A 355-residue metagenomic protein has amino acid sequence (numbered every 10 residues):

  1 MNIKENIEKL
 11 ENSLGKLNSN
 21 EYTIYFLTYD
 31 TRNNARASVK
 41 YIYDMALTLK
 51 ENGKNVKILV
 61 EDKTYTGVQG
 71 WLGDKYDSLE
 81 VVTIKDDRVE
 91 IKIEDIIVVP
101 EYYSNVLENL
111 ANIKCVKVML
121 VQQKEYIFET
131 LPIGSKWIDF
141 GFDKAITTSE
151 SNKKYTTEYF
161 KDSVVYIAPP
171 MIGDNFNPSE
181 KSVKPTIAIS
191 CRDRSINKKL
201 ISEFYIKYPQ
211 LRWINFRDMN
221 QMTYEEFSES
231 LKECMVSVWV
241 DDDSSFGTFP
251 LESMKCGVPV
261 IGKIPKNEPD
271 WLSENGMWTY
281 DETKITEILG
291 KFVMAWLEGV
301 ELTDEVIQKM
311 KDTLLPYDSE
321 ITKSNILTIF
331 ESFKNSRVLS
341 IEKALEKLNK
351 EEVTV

Functional and structural regions predicted by a protein language model:
M1-I93, S228, I261-E268, N275-E282 (+2 more regions): N-terminal pre-catalytic "stem/leader" segment of glycosyltransferase-like enzymes
K4-E11, Y65-F142: Extended catalytic core of nucleotide-activated donor transferases of GT-like folds
S38-Y41, M45, K154-F227: Conserved catalytic-core segment of nucleotide-activated headgroup transferases in glycan assembly
L107-E108, E129-P132, F142-S163, K199-L200: A short, active-site helix/loop in glycosyltransferases that binds the activated sugar's phosphate group
S228, L251-K255, P269: Short alpha-helical segment that forms part of, or immediately flanks, the ligand-binding pocket in carbohydrate-active
K232-S245: Acidic donor-binding loop of glycosyltransferase active sites
P269-M294, D304: Change "using UDP/GDP/dTDP sugars" to "using nucleotide sugars
T286-E287, L297-T354: A charged, aromatic-enriched C-terminal amphipathic alpha-helix characteristic of glycosyltransferases across folds
